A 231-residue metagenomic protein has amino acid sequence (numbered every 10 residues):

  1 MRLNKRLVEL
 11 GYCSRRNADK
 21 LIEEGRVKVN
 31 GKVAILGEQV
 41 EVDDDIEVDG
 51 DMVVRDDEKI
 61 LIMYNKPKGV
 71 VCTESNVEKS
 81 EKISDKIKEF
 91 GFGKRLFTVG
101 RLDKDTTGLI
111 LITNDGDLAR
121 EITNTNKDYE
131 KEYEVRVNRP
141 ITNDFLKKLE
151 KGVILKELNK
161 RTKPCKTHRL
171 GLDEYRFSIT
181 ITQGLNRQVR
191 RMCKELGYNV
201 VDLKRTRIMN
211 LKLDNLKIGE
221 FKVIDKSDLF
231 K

Functional and structural regions predicted by a protein language model:
M1-K231: Basic, flexible Lys/Arg- and Gly-enriched helix-loop patches that mediate nucleic-acid binding at interfaces with rRNA
